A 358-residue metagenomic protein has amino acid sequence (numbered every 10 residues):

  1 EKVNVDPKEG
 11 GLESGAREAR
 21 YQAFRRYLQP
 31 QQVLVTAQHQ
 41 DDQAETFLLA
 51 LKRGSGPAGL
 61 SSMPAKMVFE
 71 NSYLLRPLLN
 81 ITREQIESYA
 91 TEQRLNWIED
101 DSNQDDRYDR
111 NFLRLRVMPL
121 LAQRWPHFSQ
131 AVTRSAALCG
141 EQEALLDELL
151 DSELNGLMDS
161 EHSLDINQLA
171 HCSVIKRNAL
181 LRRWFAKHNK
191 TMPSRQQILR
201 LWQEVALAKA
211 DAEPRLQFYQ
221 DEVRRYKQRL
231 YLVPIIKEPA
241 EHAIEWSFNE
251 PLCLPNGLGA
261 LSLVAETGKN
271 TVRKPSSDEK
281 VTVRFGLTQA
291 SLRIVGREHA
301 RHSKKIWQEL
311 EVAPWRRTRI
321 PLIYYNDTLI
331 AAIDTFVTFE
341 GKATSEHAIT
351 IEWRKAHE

Functional and structural regions predicted by a protein language model:
E1-A122, E148: Core alpha/beta nucleotide-donor-binding catalytic domains of modification enzymes
K2-V5, A19, M67-N71, T133-E358: AMP-forming adenylation/ATP pyrophosphatase catalytic core
E9, E13, S129, R195-I198: Short, structured helix-loop boundary elements
T36, D101, D105, R124 (+4 more regions): Short, surface-exposed helix-loop/turn micro-motifs enriched in polar/charged residues
D42-T46, N111-L115, S129-T133, I175-R182: Non-catalytic, well-ordered alpha-helical scaffold segments
P77, P119, P126, I320-P321 (+1 more regions): Proline-centered helix-kink/hinge sites
M118, A122, P126-S129, T133-A136 (+1 more regions): Short amphipathic alpha-helical segments with heptad-repeat character
